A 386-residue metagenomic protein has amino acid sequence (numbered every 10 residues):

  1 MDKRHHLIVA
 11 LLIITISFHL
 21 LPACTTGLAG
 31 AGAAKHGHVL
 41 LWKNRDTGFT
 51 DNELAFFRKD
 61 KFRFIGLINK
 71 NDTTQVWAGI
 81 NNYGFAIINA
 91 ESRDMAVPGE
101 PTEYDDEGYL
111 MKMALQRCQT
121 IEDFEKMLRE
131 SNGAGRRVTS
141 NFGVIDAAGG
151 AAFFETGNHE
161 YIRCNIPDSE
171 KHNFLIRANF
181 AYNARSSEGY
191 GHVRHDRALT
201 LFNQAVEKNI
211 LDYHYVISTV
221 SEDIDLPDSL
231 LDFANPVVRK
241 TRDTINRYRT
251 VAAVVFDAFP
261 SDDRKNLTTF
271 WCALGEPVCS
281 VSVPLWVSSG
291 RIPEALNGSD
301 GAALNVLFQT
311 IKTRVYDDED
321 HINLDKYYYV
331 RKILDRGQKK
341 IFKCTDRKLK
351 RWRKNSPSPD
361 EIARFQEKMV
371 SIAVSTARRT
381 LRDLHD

Functional and structural regions predicted by a protein language model:
M1-I8: Bacterial N-terminal signal peptides that target proteins for export
I8-V9, G66: Composition-driven detection of intrinsically disordered, low-complexity segments
V9-H19: Bacterial N-terminal signal peptides
L11-L12, D46, R129, F259: Residue-level marker of positions within ordered structural domains that often coincide with functionally constrained
T25-T73, A78-F85, N89-Q116, D146-D386: C-terminal, well-structured catalytic/ligand-binding subdomain of enzymes
E107-S140: Intrinsically disordered, low-complexity linker/loop segments enriched in Gly/Pro and charged/polar residues
G143: An amphipathic, aromatic/His-enriched active-site/gating alpha helix that lines ligand/cofactor pockets
